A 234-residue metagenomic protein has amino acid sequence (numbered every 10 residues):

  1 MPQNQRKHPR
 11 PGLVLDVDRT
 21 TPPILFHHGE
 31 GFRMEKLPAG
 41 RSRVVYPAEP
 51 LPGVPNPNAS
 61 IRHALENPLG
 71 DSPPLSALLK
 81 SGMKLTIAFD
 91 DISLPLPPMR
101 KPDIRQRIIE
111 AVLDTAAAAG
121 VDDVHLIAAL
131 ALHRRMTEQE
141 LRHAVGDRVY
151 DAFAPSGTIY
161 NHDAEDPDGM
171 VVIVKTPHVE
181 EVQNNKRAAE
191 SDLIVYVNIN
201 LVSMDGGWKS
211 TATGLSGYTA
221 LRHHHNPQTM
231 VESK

Functional and structural regions predicted by a protein language model:
P2-R62: N-terminal amphipathic/basic leader segments beginning at the initiator methionine
M34-K36, L96-P98, Y196-V197, S203-G207 (+1 more regions): Short helix/loop capping segments that flank catalytic or ligand/cofactor-binding pockets
L65-K80, V182-E190: Short amphipathic alpha-helices and their capping/turn segments at secondary-structure boundaries
L69-D91, A118-V121: Glycine-rich phosphate/diphosphate-binding loops that line cofactor/substrate pockets in enzymes
L96-G120: Histidine-anchored nucleotide/phosphate-binding helix
G120-H133: Short internal beta-strands
R134-K209: An acidic, phosphate/nucleotide-engaging active-site surface
G207-K234: Extended, low-polarity segments enriched in aliphatic/aromatic residues
